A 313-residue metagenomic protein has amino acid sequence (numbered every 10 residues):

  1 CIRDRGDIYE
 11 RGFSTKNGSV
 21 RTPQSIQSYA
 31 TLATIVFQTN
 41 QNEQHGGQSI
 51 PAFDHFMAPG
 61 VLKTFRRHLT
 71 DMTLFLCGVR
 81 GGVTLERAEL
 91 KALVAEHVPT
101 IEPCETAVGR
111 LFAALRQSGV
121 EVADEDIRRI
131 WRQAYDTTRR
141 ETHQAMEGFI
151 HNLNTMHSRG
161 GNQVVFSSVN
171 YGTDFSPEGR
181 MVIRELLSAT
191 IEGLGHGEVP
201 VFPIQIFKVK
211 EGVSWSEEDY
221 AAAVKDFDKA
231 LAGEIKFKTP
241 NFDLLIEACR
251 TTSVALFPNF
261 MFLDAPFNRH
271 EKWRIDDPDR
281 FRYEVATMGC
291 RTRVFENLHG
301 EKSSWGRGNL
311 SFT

Functional and structural regions predicted by a protein language model:
R3-T313: Conserved catalytic cores of very large enzyme subunits
